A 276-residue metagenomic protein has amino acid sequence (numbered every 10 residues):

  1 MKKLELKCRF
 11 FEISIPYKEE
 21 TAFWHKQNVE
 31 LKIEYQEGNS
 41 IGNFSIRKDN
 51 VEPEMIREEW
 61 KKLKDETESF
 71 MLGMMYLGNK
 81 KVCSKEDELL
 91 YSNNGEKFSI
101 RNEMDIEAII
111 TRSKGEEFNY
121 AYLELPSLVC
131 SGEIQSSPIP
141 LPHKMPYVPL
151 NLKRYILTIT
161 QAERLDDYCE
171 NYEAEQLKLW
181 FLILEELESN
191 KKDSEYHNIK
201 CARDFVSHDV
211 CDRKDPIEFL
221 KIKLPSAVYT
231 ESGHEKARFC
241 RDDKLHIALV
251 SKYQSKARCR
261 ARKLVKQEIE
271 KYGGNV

Functional and structural regions predicted by a protein language model:
M1-E175, K263, K271-Y272: Charged, non-catalytic interaction/linker regions at domain boundaries that couple catalytic cores to substrate
K2-K3, P138-V276: Amphipathic, oligomerization/interface secondary-structure segments
